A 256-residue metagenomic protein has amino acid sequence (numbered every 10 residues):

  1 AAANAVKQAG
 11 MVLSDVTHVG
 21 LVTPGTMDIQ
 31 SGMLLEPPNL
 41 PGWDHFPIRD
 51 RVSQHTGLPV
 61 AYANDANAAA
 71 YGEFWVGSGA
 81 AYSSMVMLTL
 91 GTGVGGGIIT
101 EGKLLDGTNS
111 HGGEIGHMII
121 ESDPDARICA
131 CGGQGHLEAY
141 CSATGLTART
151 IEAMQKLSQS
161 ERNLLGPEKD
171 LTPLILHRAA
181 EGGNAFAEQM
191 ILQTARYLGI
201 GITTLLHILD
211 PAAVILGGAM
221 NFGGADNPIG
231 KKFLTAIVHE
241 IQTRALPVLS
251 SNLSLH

Functional and structural regions predicted by a protein language model:
A1-H18, D28-M33, D50-P59, G72-Y82 (+2 more regions): ATP-binding/phosphotransfer module of carbohydrate and carboxylate kinases, centering on a glycine-rich
P24-M27, G91-G93, M220-N221: Short glycine-rich anion-binding loops that position phosphate/pyrophosphate groups of nucleotides and phosphorylated
G25, W43-F46: A structural motif shared across PLP-dependent enzymes of the aminotransferase-like
G32-W43: A charged helix-plus-loop insertion that forms the helical arch/lid used to bind and gate nucleic-acid substrates
V60-N64: General beta-strand structural signal in soluble alpha/beta enzymes
N67: Short alpha-helical segments enriched in small residues
A80-C141: Glycine-rich phosphate-binding loop of actin/hexokinase-like ATP-binding domains
